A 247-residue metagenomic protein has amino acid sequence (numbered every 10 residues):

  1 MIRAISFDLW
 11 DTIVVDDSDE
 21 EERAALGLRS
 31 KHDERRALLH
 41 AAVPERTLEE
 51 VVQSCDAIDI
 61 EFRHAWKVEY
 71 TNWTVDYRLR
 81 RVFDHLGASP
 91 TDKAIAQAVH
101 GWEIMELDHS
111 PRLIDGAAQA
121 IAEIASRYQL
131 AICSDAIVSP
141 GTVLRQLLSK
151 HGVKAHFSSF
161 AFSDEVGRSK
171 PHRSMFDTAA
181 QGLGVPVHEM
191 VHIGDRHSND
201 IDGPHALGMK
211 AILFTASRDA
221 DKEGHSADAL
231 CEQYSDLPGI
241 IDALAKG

Functional and structural regions predicted by a protein language model:
M1-I5, L9, V15-D16, A37 (+4 more regions): Asp-based, Mg2+/Mn2+-dependent phosphohydrolase catalytic module
I2-D115, Q119: N-terminal helical cap/lid subdomain that shapes the substrate entry/recognition surface in HAD-like hydrolases
